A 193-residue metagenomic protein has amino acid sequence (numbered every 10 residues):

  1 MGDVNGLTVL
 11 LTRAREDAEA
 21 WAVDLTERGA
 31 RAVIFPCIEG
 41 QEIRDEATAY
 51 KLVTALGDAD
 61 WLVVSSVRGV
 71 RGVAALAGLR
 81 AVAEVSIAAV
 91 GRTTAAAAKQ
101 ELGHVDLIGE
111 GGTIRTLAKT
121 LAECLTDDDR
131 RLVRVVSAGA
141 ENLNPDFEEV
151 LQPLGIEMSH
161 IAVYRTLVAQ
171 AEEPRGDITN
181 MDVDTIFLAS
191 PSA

Functional and structural regions predicted by a protein language model:
M1-A193: Conserved beta-alpha
